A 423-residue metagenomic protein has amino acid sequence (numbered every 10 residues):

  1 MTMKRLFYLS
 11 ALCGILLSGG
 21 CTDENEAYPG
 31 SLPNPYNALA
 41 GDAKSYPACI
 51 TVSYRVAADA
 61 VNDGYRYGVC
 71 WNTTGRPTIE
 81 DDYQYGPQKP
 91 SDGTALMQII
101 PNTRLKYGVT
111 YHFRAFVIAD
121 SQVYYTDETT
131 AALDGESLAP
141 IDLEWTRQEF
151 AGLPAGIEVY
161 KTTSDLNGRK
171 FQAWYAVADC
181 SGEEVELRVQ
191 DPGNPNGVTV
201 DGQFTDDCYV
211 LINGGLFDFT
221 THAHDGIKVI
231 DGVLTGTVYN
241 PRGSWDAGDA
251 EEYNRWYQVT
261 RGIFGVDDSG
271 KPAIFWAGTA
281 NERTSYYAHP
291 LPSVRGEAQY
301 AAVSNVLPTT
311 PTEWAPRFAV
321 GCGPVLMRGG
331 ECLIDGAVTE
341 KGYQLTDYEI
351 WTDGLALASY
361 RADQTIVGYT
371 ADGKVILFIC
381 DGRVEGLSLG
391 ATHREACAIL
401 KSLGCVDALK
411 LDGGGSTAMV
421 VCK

Functional and structural regions predicted by a protein language model:
K4-A11: Sec-dependent signal peptide recognition, specifically the positively charged N-region followed immediately by
L17-G20: C-terminal motif of bacterial Sec signal peptides marking the signal peptidase cleavage site
T22-S137: Short, surface-exposed linear motifs at loops/turns and structural transition points
V69, V406-G415: Contiguous ligand/interfacial binding patches
E136-A280: Zymogen propeptides
G182, G215-T220, N281-E282, G373 (+2 more regions): Solvent-exposed loop/turn segments at secondary-structure junctions within structured extracellular/periplasmic domains
A223-L403: Aspartyl protease catalytic domain
M419-K423: Histidine/acidic-residue-rich catalytic or RNA/ligand-binding cores of hydrolases and nuclease-related proteins
